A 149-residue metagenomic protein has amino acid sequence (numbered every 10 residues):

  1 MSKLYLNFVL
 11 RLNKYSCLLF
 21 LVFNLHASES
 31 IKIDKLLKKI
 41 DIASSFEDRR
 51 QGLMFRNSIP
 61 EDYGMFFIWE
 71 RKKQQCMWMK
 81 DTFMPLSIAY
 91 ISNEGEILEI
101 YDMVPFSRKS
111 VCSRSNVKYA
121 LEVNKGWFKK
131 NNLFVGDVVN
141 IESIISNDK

Functional and structural regions predicted by a protein language model:
Y5-N7, R11-L19: Sec-dependent signal peptide recognition, specifically the positively charged N-region followed immediately by
R11, N24, S146-N147: Intrinsic disorder/low-complexity segments, especially N-terminal tails and targeting/processing regions
L18-A27: Hydrophobic h-region of N-terminal signal peptides that target proteins for export in Gram-negative bacteria
S28-K149: Compact, glycine-rich, soluble single-domain proteins
